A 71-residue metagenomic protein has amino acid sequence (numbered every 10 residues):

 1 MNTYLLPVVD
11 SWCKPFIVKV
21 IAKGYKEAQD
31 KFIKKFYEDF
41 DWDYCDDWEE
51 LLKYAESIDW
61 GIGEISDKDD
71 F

Functional and structural regions predicted by a protein language model:
M1-K14: Short aromatic-glycine-(Arg/Gly/Cys) micro-motifs in beta-strand/loop hairpins
L6, F16, D69-F71: Proteins with a high burden of low-complexity, intrinsically disordered sequence enriched in S/T/G/P/A and R, requiring
V9, I21-K23, S66: A structural detector for beta-sheet-dominated domains
K14-G24: A short, exposed loop/beta-hairpin motif centered on an aromatic-Gly-Thr core
K34-F71: Short, mixed-charge low-complexity intrinsically disordered segments
